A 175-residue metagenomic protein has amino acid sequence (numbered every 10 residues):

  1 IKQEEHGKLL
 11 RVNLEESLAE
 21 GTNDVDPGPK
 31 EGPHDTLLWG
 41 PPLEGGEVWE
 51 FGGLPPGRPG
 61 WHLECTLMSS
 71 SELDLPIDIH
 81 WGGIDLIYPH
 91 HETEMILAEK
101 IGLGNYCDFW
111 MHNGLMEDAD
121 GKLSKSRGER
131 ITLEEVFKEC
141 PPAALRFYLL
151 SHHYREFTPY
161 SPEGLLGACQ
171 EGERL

Functional and structural regions predicted by a protein language model:
I1-E173: Alpha-helical recognition segments enriched in aromatics with Gly/Pro capping that present substrate-recognition
